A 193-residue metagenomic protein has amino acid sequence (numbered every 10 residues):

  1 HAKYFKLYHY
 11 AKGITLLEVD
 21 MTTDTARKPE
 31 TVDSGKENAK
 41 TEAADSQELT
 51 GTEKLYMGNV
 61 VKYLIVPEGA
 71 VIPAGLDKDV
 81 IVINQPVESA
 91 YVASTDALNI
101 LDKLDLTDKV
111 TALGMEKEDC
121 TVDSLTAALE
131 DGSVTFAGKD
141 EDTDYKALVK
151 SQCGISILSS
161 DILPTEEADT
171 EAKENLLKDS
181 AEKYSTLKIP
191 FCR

Functional and structural regions predicted by a protein language model:
H1-Y56, E166-E167, A172: Extreme N-terminal leader/targeting regions
G13-T15, D24, T50-A172, E182: A short, structured surface patch at a secondary-structure boundary
E167-R193: Charged, glycine-enriched surface loops/patches that mediate electrostatic binding to polyanionic ligands
